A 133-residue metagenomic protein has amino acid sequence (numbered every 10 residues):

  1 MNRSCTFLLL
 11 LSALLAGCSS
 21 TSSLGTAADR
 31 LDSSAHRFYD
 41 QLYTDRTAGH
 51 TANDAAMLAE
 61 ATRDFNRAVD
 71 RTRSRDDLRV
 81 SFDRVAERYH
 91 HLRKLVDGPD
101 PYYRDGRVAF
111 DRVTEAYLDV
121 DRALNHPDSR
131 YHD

Functional and structural regions predicted by a protein language model:
M1-L8: Bacterial N-terminal signal peptides that target proteins for export
G17-C18: N-terminal Sec signal peptide cleavage junction
T21-R46, R88-D133: C-terminal amphipathic alpha-helix
Y43-R73: N-terminal, post-signal-peptide region of Sec/Tat-exported proteins
F65-S81, L95-G106: Short, solvent-exposed, charged loop/turn and helix-capping segments that join or cap alpha-helices on peripheral
